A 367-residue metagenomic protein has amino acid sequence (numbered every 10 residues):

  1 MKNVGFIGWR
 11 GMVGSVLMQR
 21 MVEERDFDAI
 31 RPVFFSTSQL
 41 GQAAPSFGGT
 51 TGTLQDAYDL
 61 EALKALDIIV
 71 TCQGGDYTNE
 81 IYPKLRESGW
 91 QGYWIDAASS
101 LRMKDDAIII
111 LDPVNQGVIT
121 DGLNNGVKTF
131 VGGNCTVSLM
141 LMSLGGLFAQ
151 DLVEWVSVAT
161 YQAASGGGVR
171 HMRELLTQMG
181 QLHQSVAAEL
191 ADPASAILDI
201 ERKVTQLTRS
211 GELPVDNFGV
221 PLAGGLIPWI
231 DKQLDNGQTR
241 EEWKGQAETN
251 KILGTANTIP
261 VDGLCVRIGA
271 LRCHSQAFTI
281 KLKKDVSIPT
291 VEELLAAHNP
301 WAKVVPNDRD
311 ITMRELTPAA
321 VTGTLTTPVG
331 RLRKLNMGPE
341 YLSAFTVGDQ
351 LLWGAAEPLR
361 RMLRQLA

Functional and structural regions predicted by a protein language model:
M1-N217, T258-P260, T327-P328, L332-M337 (+2 more regions): N-terminal Rossmann-like NAD(P) cofactor-binding subdomain of oxidoreductases, focused on the glycine-rich
I69, A164-G167, H171-A367: Charged docking surfaces used in two-component/phosphorelay signaling
